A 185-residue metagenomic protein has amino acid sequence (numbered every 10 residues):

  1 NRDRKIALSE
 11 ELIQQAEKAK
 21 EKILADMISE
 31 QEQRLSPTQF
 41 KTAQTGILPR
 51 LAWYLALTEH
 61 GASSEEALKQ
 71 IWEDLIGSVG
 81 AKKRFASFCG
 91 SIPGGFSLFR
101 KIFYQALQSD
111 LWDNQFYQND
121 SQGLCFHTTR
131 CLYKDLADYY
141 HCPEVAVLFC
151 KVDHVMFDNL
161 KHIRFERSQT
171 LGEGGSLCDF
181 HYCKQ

Functional and structural regions predicted by a protein language model:
N1-Y54: N-terminal, charged low-complexity regulatory/assembly segments
A7, S63-S64, P143, I163: Short coil/loop linkers at secondary-structure junctions
K20-M27, K41, G123-C131, K151: Membrane-targeting and insertion segments and their boundary/processing signals
D26-Q31, S78, T128-L132, P143 (+1 more regions): Short amphipathic alpha-helical segments, especially helix-boundary/capping motifs
T45-Y140: Amphipathic interaction/junction segments at domain boundaries or subunit interfaces
L124-C125, D135-Q185: C-terminal non-catalytic interaction appendages of large macromolecular assemblies
